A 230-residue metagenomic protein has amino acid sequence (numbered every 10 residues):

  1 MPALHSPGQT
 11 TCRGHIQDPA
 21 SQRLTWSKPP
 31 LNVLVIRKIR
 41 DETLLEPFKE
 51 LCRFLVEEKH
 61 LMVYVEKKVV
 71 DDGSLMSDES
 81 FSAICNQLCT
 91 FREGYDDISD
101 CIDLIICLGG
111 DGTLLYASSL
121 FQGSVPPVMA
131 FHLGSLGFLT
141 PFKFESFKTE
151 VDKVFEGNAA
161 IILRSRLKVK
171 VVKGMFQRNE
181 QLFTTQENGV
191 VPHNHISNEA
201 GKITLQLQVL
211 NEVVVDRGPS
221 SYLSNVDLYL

Functional and structural regions predicted by a protein language model:
M1-L108, F144-I162, V171-N179, N188-V190 (+1 more regions): ATP/NTP phosphate-donor binding region
I36, C107-G109, Y116, A130-F131 (+2 more regions): Short beta-strand segments
I39-R40, D111-T113, L136: Short glycine-rich anion-binding loops that position phosphate/pyrophosphate groups of nucleotides and phosphorylated
L44-L45, G112-S118: Short glycine/serine/threonine-rich phosphate/pyrophosphate-binding segments that cradle anionic phosphate groups
K49-F54, Q122-G123, Y229: Short, solvent-exposed amphipathic alpha-helical segments in soluble enzyme and RNA/protein-processing domains
D96-I106, L114-Y116, P126-P127, F131: Glycine- and small hydrophobic-enriched segments that form the cores of compact globular domains
F121-K143: Short, acidic/small-residue loops that bind anionic groups at enzyme active sites
S135-L230: Catalytic core of DAGKc-family lipid kinases
